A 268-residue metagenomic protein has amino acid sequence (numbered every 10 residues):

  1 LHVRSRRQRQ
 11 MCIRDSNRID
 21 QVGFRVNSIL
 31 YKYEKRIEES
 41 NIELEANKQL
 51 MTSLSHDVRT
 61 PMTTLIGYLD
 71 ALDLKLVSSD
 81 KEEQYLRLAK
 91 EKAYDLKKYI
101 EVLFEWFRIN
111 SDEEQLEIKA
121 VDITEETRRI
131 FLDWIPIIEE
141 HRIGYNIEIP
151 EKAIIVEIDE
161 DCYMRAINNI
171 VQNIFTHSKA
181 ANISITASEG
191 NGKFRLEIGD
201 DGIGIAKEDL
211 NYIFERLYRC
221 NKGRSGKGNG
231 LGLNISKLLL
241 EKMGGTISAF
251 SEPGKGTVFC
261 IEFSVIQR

Functional and structural regions predicted by a protein language model:
L1-R9, I13: Single conserved hydrophobic/aromatic residue that forms the stacking wall/gate of nucleotide- or nucleobase-binding
K119, E139, G144-I154: Conserved catalytic submotifs in the C-terminal HATPase_c
N173-F175: Short helix-loop "hinge" at the ATP-lid/N-box region of the Bergerat-fold HATPase_c
N182-G192: Short beta-strand/loop element within the Bergerat-fold HATPase_c
D200: Acidic ATP/Mg2+-coordinating residue in the GHKL
I205-Y218: Short conserved segment of the HATPase_c
